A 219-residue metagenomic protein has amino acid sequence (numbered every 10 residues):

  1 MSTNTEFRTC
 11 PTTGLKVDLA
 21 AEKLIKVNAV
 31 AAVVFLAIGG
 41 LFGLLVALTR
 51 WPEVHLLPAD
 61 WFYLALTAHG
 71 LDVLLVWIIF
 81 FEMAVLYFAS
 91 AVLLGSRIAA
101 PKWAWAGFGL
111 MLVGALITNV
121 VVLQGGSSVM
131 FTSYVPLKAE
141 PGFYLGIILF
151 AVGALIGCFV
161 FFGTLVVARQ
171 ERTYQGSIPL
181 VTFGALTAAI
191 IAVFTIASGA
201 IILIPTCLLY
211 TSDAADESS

Functional and structural regions predicted by a protein language model:
M1-T9: Short, intrinsically disordered terminal tails adjacent to the first/last structured region
C10-D72, V76: N-terminal signal-anchor module of multipass membrane proteins
K16-V33, L93-V113, P136-I147, V166-I191: Membrane-interfacial loop-to-helix junctions in multi-pass inner-membrane proteins
V27-G43, H69, W103-V121, A192-A200: Alpha-helical transmembrane segments of integral membrane proteins, especially early/N-terminal helices
A47-P52, L57-P58, F62-F162, T206: Membrane-interface helix-loop-helix modules in multi-pass inner-membrane proteins
L74-L75, F194, S218: Hydrophobic positions within alpha-helical membrane elements
G125-G126, I196-L209: Alpha-helical transmembrane segments and their membrane-interface junctions in multi-pass membrane proteins
Y210-E217: Conserved small/polar residues in nucleotide/adenosyl-binding loops
